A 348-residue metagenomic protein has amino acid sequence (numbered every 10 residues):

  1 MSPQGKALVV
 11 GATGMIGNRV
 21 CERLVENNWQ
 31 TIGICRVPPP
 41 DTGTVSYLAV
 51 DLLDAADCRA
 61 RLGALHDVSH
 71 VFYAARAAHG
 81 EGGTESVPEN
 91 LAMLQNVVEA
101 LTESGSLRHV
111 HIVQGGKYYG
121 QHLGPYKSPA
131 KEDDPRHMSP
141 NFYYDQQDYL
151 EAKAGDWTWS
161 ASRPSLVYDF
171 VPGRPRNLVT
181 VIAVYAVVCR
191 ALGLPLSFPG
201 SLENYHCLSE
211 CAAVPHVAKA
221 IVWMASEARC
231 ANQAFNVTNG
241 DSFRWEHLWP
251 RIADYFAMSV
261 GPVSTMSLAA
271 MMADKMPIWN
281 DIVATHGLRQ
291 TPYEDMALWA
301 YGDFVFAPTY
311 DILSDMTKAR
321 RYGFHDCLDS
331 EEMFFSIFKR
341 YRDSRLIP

Functional and structural regions predicted by a protein language model:
S2-N27: N-terminal Rossmann NAD(P)H-binding glycine-rich loop of SDR-like oxidoreductase domains
V10, D169, G200-L208, F235-S242 (+1 more regions): Glycine-rich Rossmann NAD(P)(H)-binding loop
W29-P40: Conserved glycine-rich Rossmann-like NAD(P)H-binding loop of the short-chain dehydrogenase/reductase
P39-D41, S46-N96: NAD(P)H-binding glycine-rich loop region in Rossmannoid oxidoreductase-like domains and their noncatalytic homologs
F72-Y73, E85-P88, A92-F142, K153 (+1 more regions): Conserved Rossmann-fold NAD(P)-dependent oxidoreductase catalytic core, especially the SDR/UDP-sugar
D145, N177-V184, G200-A225, N232-Q233: Substrate-positioning beta->alpha
Y149-N177: Conserved beta-loop-beta element that borders a ligand/cofactor-binding pocket
V217-G302, D315-T317, R321, F338-R345: Mid/C-terminal beta-alpha module of Rossmann-like enzyme folds, strongest in SDR-family dehydrogenases/epimerases
